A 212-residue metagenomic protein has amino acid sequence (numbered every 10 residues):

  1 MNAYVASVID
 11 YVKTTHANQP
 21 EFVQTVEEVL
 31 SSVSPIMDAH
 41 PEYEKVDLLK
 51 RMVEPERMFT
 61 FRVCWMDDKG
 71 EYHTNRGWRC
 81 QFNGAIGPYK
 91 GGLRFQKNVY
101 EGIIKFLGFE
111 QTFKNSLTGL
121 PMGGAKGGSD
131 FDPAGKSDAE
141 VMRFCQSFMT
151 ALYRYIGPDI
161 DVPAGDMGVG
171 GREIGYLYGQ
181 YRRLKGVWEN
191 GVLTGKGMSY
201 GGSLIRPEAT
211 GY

Functional and structural regions predicted by a protein language model:
N2, D10, T14-L30: Ordered core of a single globular domain
V23-E28, S32, D161-V169: Substrate-binding/catalytic subdomain of NAD(P)-dependent oxidoreductase enzymes
T25, R57-M66, R76-G84, G92-Q96 (+2 more regions): N-terminal low-complexity, Ser/Thr- and acidic-residue-enriched intrinsically disordered segments
E28, M37-A39: Amphipathic alpha-helical
E42-E71: Structured beta-strand/loop patches that form or line metal/cofactor-binding pockets in enzymes
E71-T112: N-terminal cap/recognition module
Q96, N115-Y212: Glycine/serine-rich phosphate-binding loop and adjoining beta1-alpha1 elements at the start of nucleotide-handling
